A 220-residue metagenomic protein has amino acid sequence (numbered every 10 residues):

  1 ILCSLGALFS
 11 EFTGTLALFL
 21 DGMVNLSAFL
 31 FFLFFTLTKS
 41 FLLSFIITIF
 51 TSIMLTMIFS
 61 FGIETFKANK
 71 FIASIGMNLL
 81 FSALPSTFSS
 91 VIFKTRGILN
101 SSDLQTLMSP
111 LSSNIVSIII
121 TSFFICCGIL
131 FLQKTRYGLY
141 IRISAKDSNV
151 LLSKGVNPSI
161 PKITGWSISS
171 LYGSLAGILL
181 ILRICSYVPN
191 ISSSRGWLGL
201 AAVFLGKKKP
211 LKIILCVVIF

Functional and structural regions predicted by a protein language model:
I1-F41, F45, I49-A68, F204-K208: Single transmembrane alpha-helix segments in multi-pass membrane proteins
C3-S4, A28-F32, S82-S86, I118-L130 (+2 more regions): Hydrophobic core segments of alpha-helical transmembrane domains in multi-pass membrane transport and ion-translocation
F19-L26, A68-M77, Y140, I191-S193: Cytoplasmic-side transmembrane-helix entry/capping segments in multi-pass membrane proteins
G22, L42-F50, I72, I118-I120 (+2 more regions): Hydrophobic alpha-helical transmembrane segments
V24-F29, S52-I53, N78-S82, W166 (+2 more regions): Residue-level recognition of pore/gate-forming positions within transmembrane alpha-helices of multi-pass
F81-K134: Transmembrane helix-bundle core of multi-pass membrane transporters and related energy-transducing complexes
S112-Y187, P210-L215: Helix-loop-helix "hairpin" substructures at the membrane interface of multi-pass membrane proteins
Y187-F220: Transmembrane alpha-helical segments in multi-pass inner-membrane proteins
